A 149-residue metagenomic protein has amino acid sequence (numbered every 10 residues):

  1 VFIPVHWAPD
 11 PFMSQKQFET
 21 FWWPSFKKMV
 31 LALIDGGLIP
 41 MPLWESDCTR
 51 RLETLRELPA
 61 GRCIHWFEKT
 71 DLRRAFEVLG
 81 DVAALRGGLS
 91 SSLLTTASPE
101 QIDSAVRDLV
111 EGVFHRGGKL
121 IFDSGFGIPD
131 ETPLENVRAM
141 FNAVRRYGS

Functional and structural regions predicted by a protein language model:
V1-S149: Active-site loop segments of alpha/beta catalytic cores
